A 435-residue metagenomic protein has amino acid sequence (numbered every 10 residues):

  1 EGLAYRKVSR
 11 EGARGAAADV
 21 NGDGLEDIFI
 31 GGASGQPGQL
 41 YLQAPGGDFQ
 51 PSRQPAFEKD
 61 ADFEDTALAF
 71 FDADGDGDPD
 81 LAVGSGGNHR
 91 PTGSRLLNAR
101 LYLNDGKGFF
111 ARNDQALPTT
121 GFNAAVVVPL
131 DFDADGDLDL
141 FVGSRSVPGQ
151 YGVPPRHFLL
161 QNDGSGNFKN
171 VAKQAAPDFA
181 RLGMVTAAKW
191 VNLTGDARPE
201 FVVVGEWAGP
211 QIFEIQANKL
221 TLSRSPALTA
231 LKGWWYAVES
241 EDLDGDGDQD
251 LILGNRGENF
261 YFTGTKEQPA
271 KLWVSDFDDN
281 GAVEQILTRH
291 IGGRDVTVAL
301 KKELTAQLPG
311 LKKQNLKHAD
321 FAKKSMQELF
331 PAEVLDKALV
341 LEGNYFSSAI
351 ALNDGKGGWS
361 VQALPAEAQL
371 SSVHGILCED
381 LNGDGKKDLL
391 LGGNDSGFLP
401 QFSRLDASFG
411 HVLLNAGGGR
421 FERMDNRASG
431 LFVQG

Functional and structural regions predicted by a protein language model:
E1-G435: Beta-propeller-forming repeat regions
